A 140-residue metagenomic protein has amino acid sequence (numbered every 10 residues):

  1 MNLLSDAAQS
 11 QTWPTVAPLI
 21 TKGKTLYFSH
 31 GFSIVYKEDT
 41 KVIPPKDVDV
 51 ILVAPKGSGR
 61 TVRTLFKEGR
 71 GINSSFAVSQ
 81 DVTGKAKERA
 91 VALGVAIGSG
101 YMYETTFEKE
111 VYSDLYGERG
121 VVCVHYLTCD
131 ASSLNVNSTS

Functional and structural regions predicted by a protein language model:
M1-T40: Rossmann-fold NAD(P) dinucleotide-binding segment
N2, N73, N135-N137: Detector for Asparagine
N2-L3, Q80, C123: Hydrophobic alpha-helical scaffolding
S10, P14, K87-V91, V95 (+1 more regions): Predominant activation on well-ordered alpha-helical scaffold segments within soluble catalytic domains
Y27-R119: Rossmann-fold dinucleotide-binding core
E104-C129, L134-S140: Substrate-binding/catalytic subdomain of NAD(P)-dependent oxidoreductase enzymes
